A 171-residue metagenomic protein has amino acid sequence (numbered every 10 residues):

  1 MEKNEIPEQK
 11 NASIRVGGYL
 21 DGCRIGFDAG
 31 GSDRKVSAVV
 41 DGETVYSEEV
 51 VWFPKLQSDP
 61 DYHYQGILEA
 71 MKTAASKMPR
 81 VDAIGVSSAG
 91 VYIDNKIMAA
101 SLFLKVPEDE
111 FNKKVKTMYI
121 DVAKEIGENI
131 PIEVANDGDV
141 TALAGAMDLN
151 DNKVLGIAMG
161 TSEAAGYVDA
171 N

Functional and structural regions predicted by a protein language model:
M1-A12: N-terminal accessory interaction module
K10-V45, V154-A170: Gly/Thr-rich phosphate-binding beta-strand-loop-beta motif of the actin/hexokinase/Hsp70
G18-D21, S76-R80, M147-N150: Flexible, charged surface loops at secondary-structure boundaries
C23-G26, Q65-V81: Short amphipathic alpha-helices and their capping/turn segments at secondary-structure boundaries
F27-A38, V45-S58, T73, I84: Conserved binding-pocket/active-site segment within a compact domain
D41, P79-R80, E128-N129: Short glycine/proline-enriched coil/turn segments at helix->beta-strand junctions
E49-L68, A83-I84, G90-L155: Glycine-rich phosphate-binding loop and adjoining helix at the ATP-binding site of ATP-dependent phosphoryl-transfer
A89-Y92, G160-S162: Short glycine-rich anion-binding loops that position phosphate/pyrophosphate groups of nucleotides and phosphorylated
